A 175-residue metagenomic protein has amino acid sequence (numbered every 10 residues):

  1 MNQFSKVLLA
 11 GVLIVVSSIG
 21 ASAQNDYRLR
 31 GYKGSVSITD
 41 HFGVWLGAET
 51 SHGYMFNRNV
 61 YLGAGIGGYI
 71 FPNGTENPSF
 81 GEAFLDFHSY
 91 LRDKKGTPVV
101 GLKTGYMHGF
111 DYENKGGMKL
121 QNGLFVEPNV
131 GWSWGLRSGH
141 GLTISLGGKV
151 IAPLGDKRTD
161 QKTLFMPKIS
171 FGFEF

Functional and structural regions predicted by a protein language model:
M1-L29: Cleavable N-terminal export/targeting peptides
N25-D40: Transmembrane beta-strand segments of Gram-negative outer membrane beta-barrel proteins
Y32-V36, Y112-N114, A152-L154: Extracytoplasmic loops and strand-loop junctions of Gram-negative outer membrane beta-barrel proteins
D40-F42, S51-I144: Gram-negative (and chloroplast) outer-membrane scaffold detector with strong preference for beta-barrel transmembrane
F87, K162-F175: Outer-membrane beta-barrel "beta-signal"
F125-E127, G147-I151, M166-K168: Beta-strand-rich cores of mature extracytoplasmic or soluble domains
L154-K162: A short acidic/glycine-rich loop-to-helix N-cap element
